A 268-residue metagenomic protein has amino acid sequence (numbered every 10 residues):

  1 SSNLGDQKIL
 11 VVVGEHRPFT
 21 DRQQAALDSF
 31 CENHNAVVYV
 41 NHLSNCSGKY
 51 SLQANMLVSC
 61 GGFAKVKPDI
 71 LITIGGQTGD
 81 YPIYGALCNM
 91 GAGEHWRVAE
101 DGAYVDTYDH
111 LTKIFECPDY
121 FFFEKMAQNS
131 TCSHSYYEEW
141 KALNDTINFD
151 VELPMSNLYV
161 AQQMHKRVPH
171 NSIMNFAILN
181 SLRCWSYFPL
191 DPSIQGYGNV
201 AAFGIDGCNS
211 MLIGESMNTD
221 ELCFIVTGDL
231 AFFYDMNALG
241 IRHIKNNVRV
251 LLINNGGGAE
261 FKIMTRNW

Functional and structural regions predicted by a protein language model:
S1-D6: Conformationally flexible catalytic loops at phosphate/diphosphate-handling active centers
K8, I70, I173, L222-F224: Structural motif
V12-P18, N41-L43, T73-Q77, V98-E100 (+2 more regions): Structural motif
E15-S44, P169-S172, L182-W185, N246-V248 (+1 more regions): Redox- and metal-dependent alpha/beta enzyme cores, enriched for Fe-S-associated oxidoreductases and cofactor-handling
F19-R22, S47-K49, D80-I83, V105-Y108 (+5 more regions): Short helix/loop capping segments that flank catalytic or ligand/cofactor-binding pockets
V40-K141, R242-I244, V250, G256 (+1 more regions): Glycine-rich, acidic loop regions that bind phosphate or pyrophosphate groups
K141-D220: Active-site diphosphate/adenylate-binding microenvironment
Y187-W268: Thiamine diphosphate
